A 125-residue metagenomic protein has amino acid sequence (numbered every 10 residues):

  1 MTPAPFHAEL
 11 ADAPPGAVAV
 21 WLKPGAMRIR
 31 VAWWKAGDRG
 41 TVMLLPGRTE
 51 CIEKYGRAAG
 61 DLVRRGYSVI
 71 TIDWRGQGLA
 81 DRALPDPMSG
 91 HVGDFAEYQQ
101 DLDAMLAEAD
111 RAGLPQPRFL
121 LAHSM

Functional and structural regions predicted by a protein language model:
M1-K23, I29-W34, L120: An N-terminal hydrophobic leader/cap segment in hydrolases
M27, C51: Donor nucleotide-sugar binding loop of glycosyltransferases
K35-T41, Y67, L114-Q116: Proline/glycine-enriched tight loop/beta-turn segments at coil->beta junctions that connect or precede beta-strands
R39, G47-E50, M125: Active-site glycine-rich loops that stabilize anionic/oxyanionic intermediates across multiple enzyme folds
L44-G47, T71: Structural cue for short, hydrophobic secondary-structure segments
I52, A59-P85: Conserved alpha/beta-hydrolase
G90-R111: Alpha/beta-hydrolase active-site loop
G113-S124: Alpha/beta-hydrolase fold nucleophile elbow
